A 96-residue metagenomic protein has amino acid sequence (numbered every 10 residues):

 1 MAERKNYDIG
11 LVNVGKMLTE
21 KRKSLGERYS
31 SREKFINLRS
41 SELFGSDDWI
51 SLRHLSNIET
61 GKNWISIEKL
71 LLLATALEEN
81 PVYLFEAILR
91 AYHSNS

Functional and structural regions predicted by a protein language model:
M1-E33: A short, Lys/Arg-rich alpha-helix, primarily the initiator
A2-R4, D8, N57, T75 (+1 more regions): Short, charged recognition helix plus adjacent turn of helix-turn-helix-like nucleic-acid-binding domains
K23, T60, L89: Residue-level detection of the helix-turn-helix DNA-binding "recognition helix"
S24-E27, D47, K62-I65, A76: Helix-turn-helix/winged-helix DNA-binding modules
G26-N57: Short alpha-helical DNA-recognition segment
I65-Y83: DNA major-groove recognition helix of helix-turn-helix/homeodomain DNA-binding modules
